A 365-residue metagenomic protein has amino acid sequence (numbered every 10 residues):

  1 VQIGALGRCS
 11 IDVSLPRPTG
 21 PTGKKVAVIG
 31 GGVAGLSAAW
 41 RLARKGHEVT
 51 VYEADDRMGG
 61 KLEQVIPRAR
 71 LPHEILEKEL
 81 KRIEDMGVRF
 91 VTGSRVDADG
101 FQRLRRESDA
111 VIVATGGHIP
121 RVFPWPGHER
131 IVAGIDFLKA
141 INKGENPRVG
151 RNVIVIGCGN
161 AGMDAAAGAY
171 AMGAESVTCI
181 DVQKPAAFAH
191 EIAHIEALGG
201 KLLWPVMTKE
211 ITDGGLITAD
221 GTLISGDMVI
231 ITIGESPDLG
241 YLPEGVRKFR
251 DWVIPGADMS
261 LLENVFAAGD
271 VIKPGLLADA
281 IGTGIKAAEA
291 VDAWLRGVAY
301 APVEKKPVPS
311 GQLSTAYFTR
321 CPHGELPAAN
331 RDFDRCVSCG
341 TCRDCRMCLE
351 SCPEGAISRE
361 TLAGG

Functional and structural regions predicted by a protein language model:
V1-I11, T50, A54-R57, F123-P124 (+3 more regions): Iron-sulfur cluster-binding cysteine motifs and their immediate structural context in ferredoxin-like electron-transfer
I3-G4, K24-R95, R121, P126 (+4 more regions): Beta1-alpha1 glycine-rich phosphate/pyrophosphate-binding loop at the start of Rossmann-like nucleotide-binding domains
V13-I29, A34, E63-Q64, S94-D97 (+4 more regions): Ferredoxin-like iron-sulfur electron-transfer modules
T92-R105, P205-G214: A conserved short coil-to-beta-strand element within the FAD-binding core of flavoproteins
R103-A110, G221-M228: Core beta-strand elements of the Rossmann-like FAD/NAD(P) dinucleotide-binding domain in flavoenzyme oxidoreductases
E129-G150, M228-G275, G282: FAD-site-proximal beta/loop scaffold in flavoenzymes
A165, A268-V298: A conserved FAD-binding loop/helix module that cradles the flavin
A193, A197, T208-E210, K286 (+1 more regions): Mid-to-C-terminal Rossmann-like scaffold of FAD/NAD(P)H-dependent oxidoreductases
